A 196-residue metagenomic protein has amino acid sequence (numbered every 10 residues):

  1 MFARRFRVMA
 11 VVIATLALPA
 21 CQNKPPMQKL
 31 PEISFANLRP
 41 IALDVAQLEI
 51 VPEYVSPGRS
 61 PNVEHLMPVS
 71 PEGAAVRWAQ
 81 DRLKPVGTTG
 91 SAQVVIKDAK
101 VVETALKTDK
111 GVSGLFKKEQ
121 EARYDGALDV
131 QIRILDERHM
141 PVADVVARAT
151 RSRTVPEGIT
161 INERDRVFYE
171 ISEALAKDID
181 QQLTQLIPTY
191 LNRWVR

Functional and structural regions predicted by a protein language model:
M1-A10: Bacterial N-terminal signal peptides that target proteins for export
L16-A20: C-terminal motif of bacterial Sec signal peptides marking the signal peptidase cleavage site
C21-R77, N192-R196: A structural "domain/chain start" motif
A46-G58, E137-E163: Short acidic, glycine/tyrosine-flanked loop/strand segments centered on an H-E-D-like triad
P61-H65, A74-D81, D109-E119: N-terminal post-signal-peptidase region of extra-cytosolic proteins
V63, M67-P71, A75, A122-Y124 (+2 more regions): Extracytoplasmic/periplasmic, Sec-exported soluble proteins
G90-D144: Surface-exposed short loop/turn segments
I159-R196: C-terminal/domain-edge helix-coil "capping" segments
